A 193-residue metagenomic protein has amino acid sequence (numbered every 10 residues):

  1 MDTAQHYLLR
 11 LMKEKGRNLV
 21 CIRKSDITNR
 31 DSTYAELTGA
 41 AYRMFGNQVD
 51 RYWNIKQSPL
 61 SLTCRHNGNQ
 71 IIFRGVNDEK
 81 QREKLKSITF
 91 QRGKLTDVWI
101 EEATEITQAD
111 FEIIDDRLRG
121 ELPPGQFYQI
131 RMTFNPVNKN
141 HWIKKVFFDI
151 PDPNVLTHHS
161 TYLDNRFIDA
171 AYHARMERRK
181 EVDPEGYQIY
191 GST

Functional and structural regions predicted by a protein language model:
M1-T193: Phosphate/NTP-binding elements of NTP-utilizing enzymes
